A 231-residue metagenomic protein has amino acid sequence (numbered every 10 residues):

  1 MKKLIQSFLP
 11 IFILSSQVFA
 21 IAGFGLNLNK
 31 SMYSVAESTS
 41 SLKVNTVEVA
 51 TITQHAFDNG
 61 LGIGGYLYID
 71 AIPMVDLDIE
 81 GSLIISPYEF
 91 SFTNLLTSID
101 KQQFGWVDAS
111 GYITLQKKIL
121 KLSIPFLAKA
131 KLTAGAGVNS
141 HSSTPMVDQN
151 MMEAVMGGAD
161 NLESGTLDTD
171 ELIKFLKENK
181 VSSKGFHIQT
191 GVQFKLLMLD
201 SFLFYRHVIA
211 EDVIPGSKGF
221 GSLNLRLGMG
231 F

Functional and structural regions predicted by a protein language model:
A20-D70, K118, F220, G230-F231: Short glycine/proline- and aromatic-enriched beta-strand/turn motifs that initiate or cap beta-hairpins
A20-F24, P73-I79, F126-L132, F186 (+2 more regions): Outer-envelope beta-barrel architecture signal
L28-K30, L61-I69, L83, G111-K117 (+4 more regions): Residues on the lipid-exposed face of transmembrane beta-strands in outer-membrane beta-barrel proteins
S31-E37, V49, S86-T93, L120-L122 (+3 more regions): Sequence/structural signature of outer-membrane beta-barrel proteins
E37-T39, S86-Y88, E178-F231: Predominantly the C-terminal beta-signal and adjacent terminal strand-loop region of outer-membrane beta-barrel
S40-A50, D148-L176: Solvent-exposed loop segments that connect transmembrane elements
T53-L61, Q103-S110, E178-G185, S217-G219: Short sequence motifs at beta-strands and strand-loop junctions characteristic of Gram-negative outer-membrane
I63-E153: Gram-negative (and chloroplast) outer-membrane scaffold detector with strong preference for beta-barrel transmembrane
